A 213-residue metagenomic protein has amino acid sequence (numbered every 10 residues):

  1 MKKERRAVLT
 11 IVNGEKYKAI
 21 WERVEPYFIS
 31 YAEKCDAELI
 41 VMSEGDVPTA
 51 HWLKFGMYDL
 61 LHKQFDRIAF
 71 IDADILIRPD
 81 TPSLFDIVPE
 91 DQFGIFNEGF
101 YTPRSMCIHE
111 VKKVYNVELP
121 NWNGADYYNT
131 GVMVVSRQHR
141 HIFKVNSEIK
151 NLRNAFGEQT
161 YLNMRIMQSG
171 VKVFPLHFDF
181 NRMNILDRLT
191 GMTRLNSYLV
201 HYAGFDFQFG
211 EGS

Functional and structural regions predicted by a protein language model:
M1-S213: Glycosyltransferase catalytic domains, chiefly GT-A lineage
